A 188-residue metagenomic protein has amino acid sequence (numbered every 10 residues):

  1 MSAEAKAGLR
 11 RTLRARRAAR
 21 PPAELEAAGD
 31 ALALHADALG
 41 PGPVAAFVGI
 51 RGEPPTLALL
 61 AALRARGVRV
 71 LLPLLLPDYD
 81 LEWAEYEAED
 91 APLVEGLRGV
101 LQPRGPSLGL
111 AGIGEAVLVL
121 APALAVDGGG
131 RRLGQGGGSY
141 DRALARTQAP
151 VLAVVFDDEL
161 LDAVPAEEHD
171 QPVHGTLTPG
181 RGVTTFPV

Functional and structural regions predicted by a protein language model:
M1-G114: N-terminal active-site beta-alpha-beta segment that forms phosphate/nucleotide-binding and substrate-recognition loops
M1-R11, A15-R20, A65-R66, E89 (+3 more regions): Surface-exposed, charge/polar-rich loops and edge strands
E26, L57-L59, W83, R132 (+2 more regions): A generic "cationic amphipathic patch" detector
V44, V119-L120: Receiver (REC) domain switch-region micro-motif
V48, A123, G180: Glycine-rich, N-terminal phosphate-binding loop of Rossmann-like dinucleotide-binding domains
I50-G52, L124-G128: Short glycine-rich anion-binding loops that position phosphate/pyrophosphate groups of nucleotides and phosphorylated
